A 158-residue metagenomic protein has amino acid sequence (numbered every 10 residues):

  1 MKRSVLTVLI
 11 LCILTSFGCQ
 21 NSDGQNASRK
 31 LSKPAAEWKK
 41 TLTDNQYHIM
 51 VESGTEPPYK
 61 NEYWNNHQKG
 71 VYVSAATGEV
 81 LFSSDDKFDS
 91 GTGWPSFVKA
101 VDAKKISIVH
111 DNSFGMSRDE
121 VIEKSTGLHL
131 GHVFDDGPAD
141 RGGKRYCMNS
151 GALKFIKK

Functional and structural regions predicted by a protein language model:
M1-V5: Positively charged n-region of N-terminal signal peptides that target proteins for export
T7-S16: Bacterial N-terminal signal peptides
F17-K158: Flexible coil/turn and secondary-structure edge motifs
